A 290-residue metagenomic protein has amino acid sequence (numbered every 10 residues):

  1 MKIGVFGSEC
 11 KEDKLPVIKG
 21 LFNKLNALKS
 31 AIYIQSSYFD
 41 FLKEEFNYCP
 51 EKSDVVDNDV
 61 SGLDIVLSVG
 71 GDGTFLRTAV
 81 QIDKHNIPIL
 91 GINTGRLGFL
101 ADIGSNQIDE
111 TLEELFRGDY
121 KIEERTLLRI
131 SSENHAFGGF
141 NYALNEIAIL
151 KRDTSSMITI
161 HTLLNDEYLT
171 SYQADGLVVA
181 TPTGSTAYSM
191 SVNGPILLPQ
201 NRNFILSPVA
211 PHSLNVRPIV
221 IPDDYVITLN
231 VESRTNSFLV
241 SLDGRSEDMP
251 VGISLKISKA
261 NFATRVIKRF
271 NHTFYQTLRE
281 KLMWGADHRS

Functional and structural regions predicted by a protein language model:
M1-I65, N106-K121, S132-N141: ATP/NTP phosphate-donor binding region
K14-L15, G73-T78, T186-S191: Short glycine/serine/threonine-rich phosphate/pyrophosphate-binding segments that cradle anionic phosphate groups
V66-G73, G176-L177, T181: Glycine-rich phosphate-binding loop
R77, I82-T94, F99: Gly/Ser-rich helix-loop-strand patches that form or flank binding pockets for ribonucleotide-derived cofactors
R96-D175: Catalytic core of DAGKc-family lipid kinases
I149, T154, N165-Y168, L214-S290: ATP/nucleoside-binding phosphotransfer catalytic cores, i.e., glycine-rich phosphate-binding loops
T162, G184, V240: Short aromatic-centered micro-motifs
T170-A174, V179-N215: Gly/Ser/Thr-rich active-site loops/lids in small-molecule metabolic enzymes that frequently grip phosphoryl groups
